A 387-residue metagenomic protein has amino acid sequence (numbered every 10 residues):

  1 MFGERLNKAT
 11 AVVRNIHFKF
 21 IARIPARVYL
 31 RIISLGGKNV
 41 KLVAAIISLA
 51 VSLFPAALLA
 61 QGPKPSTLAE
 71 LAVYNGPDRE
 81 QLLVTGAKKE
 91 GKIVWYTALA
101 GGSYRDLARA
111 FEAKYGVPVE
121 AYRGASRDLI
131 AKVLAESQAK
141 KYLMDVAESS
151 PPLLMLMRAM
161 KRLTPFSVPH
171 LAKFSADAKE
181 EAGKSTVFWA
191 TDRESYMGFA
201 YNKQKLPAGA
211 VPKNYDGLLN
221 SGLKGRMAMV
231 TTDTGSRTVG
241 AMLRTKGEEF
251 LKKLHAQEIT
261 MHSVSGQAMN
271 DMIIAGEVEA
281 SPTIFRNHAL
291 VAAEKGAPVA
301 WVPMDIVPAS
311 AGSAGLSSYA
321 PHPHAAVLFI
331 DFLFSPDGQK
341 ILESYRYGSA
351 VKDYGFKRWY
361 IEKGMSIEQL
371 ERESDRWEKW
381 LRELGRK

Functional and structural regions predicted by a protein language model:
G76-K88, I93-V94, A98-P118, E343: Short, polar/charged alpha-helical segment
V94-A108, E120-S137, Y142-E277: Extracytoplasmic ligand-binding site segments that recognize negatively charged/polar headgroups
L107, F250-L254, G312, P321-L333 (+1 more regions): Short amphipathic alpha-helical coupling segments at ligand-binding clamshell hinges and other catalytic/signaling
L153-L156, E279-P298: A ligand-binding cleft/hinge motif common to bilobed small-molecule-binding domains
K173-A176, E194-S195, K253-H255, T260-S263 (+3 more regions): Periplasmic-binding protein-like
G198-K205, M242-L243, S310-A325, I341-L342: A bilobed periplasmic-binding-protein/Venus flytrap-type ligand-binding module shared by bacterial periplasmic
L223-V230, T234, L333-G355: Periplasmic-binding protein-like
Y354-K387: Extracellular/periplasmic bilobal clamshell ligand-binding domains
